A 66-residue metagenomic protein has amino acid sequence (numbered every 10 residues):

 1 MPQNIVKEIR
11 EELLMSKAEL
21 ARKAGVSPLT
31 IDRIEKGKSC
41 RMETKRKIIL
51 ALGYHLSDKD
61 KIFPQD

Functional and structural regions predicted by a protein language model:
M1-E12: A short, Lys/Arg-rich alpha-helix, primarily the initiator
I5, S16, R41-T44: Residues that mark the N-terminal boundary/hinge immediately upstream of a DNA-recognition element
E11, R22, L50: Short polybasic/polar patches that bind polyanions
L14-D32: Short alpha-helical DNA-recognition segment
S27, K38, D66: The DNA-recognition helices of helix-turn-helix-type DNA-binding domains
E43-D60: DNA major-groove recognition helix of helix-turn-helix/homeodomain DNA-binding modules
